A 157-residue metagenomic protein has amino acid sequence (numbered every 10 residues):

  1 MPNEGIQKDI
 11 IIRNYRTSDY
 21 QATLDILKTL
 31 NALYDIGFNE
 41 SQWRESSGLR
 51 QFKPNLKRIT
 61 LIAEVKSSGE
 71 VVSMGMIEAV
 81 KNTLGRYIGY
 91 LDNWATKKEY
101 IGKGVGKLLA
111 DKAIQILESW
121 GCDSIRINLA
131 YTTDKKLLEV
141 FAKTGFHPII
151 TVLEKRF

Functional and structural regions predicted by a protein language model:
D9-D25: A short beta-loop-alpha structural element at the N-terminal edge of CoA-dependent acyl/N-acetyltransferase catalytic
T17, K28-R86, D92, A110: Acetyl-CoA-dependent GNAT
R86-K98, T151: Conserved acetyl-CoA binding element of GNAT-fold acetyltransferases
N93-T96, G102-Q115, K143: Conserved acetyl-CoA-binding loop-helix of GNAT-fold acetyltransferases
K97-L108, W120, T132-L138: Conserved glycine-rich acetyl-CoA-binding loop
L117-L129: Conserved GNAT acetyl-CoA-binding A-motif
R126-L137, R156: Conserved beta-strand-loop-alpha-helix junction that forms the acyl-donor binding cleft
F141-T151: Conserved acetyl-CoA-binding loop of GNAT-fold acetyltransferases
